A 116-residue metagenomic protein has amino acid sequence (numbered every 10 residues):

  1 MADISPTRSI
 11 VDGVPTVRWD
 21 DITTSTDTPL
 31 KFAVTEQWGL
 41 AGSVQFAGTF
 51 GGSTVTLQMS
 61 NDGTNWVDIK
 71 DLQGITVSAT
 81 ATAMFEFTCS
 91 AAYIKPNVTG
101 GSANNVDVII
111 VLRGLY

Functional and structural regions predicted by a protein language model:
M1-W38: Transition segment at domain starts
I4-R8, V55, V108-I110: Generic structural motif
T16-R18, T64-L72: Surface-exposed loop/edge segments in extracytoplasmic proteins
L30-Q37, K70-Y116: Beta-sandwich interaction modules
W38-T49, P96-V98: A short beta-strand element within beta-rich, extracytoplasmic domains of secreted/secretory-pathway proteins
L40, S53, A92: Residues that flank catalytic or metal-binding motifs in active/ligand-binding sites
F46-T54, G100-V106: Extended, low-complexity, turn-rich repeat/linker tracts enriched in Gly/Pro/Ser/Thr and Asp/Glu that occur
Q58-S60: Conserved Ser/Thr-centered positions that define the repeating blades of beta-propeller domains
